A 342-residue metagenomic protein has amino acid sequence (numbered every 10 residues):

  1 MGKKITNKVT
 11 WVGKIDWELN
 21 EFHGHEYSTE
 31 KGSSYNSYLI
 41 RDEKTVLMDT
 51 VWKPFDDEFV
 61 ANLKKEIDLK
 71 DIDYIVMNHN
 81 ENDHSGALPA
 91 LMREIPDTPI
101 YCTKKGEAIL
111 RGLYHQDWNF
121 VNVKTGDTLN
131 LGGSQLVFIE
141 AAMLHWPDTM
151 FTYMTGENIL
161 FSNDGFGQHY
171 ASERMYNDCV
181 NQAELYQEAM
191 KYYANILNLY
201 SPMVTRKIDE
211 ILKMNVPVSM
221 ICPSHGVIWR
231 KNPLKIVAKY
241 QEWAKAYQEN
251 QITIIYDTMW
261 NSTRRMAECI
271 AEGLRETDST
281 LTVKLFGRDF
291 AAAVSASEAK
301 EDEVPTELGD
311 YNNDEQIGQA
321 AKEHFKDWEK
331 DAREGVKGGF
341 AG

Functional and structural regions predicted by a protein language model:
G2-K65, F151-M154, N158-S162, I252 (+1 more regions): Conserved beta-strand hairpin/beta-sheet module of binuclear metal-dependent hydrolase folds, prominently
K4-N7, C102-T149, M203-K207: Metallo-beta-lactamase
V12, S162, S224, I255-D257 (+1 more regions): Short hydrophobic segments within beta-strands
E43, P54-I100: Active-site metal-binding motif and surrounding structural segment of the metallo-beta-lactamase
K44-V46, Y74, S134, N158-F161 (+2 more regions): Structural motif
M48-T50, I72-N80, I100-T103, L160-N163 (+1 more regions): Active-site neighborhood of phospho(di)ester-bond hydrolases with catalytic His/Asp-centered motifs
Q135-P223, R230-K231: Metallo-beta-lactamase
K231-G342: N-terminal beta1-alpha1-beta2 submodule of the flavodoxin-like/Rossmannoid cofactor-binding fold
